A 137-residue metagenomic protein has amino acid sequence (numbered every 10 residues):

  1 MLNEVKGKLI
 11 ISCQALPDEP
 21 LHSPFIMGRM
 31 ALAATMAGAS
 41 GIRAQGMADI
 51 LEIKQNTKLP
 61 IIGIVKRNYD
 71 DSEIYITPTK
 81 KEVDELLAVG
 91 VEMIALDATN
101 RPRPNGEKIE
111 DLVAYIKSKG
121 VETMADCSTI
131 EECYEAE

Functional and structural regions predicted by a protein language model:
M1-L21: N-terminal amphipathic alpha-helix/helix-capping segment at the start of soluble metabolic enzymes
G7-C13, I42, I61-V65, I94-L96 (+1 more regions): Hydrophobic faces of well-ordered beta-strands that scaffold small-molecule active sites in alpha/beta enzyme cores
P20-P24, R43-I62, E73-K80, A98-I116 (+1 more regions): Active-site-adjacent beta->alpha loops and helix N-cap segments on the catalytic face of soluble alpha/beta enzymes
L32-G38: A short, N-terminal amphipathic alpha-helix
A34, I53, L86, A136: Conserved, mostly hydrophobic/aromatic
T57, V89-G90, K119: Short, structured coil segments at secondary-structure junctions
K66-D70: Short, acidic/turn-prone active-site loops that include or flank metal/cofactor- and phosphate-binding residues
